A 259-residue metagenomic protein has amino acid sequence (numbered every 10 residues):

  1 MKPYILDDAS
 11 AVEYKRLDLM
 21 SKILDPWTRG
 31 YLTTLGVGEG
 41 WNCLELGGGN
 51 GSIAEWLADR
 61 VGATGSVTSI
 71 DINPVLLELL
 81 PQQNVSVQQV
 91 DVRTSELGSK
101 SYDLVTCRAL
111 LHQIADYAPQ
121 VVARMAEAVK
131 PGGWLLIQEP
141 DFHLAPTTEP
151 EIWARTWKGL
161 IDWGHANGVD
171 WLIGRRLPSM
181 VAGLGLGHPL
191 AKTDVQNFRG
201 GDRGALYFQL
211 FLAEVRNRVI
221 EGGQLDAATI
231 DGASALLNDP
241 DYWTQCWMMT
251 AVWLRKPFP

Functional and structural regions predicted by a protein language model:
K2-D25: Class I SAM-dependent methyltransferase Rossmann-like catalytic core, especially the SAM/SAH-binding loop
K22-W41, W56: Conserved alpha-helix/loop element of class I SAM-dependent methyltransferases that forms part of the SAM/SAH-binding
L44, G48-S95, Q120: Class I SAM-dependent methyltransferase SAM/SAH-binding core
S95-V105: A short acidic, Gly/Pro-enriched loop at the edge of an enzyme's catalytic core that lines a small-molecule cofactor
D103-Y117: A short SAM/SAH-binding and catalytic strip from SAM-dependent methyltransferases
P119-W134: A short glycine-rich, Lys/Arg-flanked "PGG" loop and its adjoining helix->strand segment in the class I
W134-D202: Conserved catalytic/acceptor-binding region of the Class I
A182, H188-P259: Conserved Class I S-adenosyl-L-methionine
